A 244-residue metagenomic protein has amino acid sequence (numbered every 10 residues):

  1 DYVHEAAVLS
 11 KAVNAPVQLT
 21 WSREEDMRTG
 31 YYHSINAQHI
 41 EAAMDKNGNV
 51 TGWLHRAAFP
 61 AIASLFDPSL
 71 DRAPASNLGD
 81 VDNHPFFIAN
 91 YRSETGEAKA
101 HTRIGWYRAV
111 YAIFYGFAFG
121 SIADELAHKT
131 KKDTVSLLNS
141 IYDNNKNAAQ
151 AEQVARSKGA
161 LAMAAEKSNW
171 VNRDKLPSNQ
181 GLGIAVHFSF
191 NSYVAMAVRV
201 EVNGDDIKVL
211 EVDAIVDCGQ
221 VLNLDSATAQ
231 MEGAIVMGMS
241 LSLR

Functional and structural regions predicted by a protein language model:
D1-V13, P68-V81, R108-A151, G159 (+3 more regions): Alpha-helical support elements that line or immediately flank enzyme active sites and cofactor-binding pockets
A7, H39-E41, D124, V171-K175 (+2 more regions): Generic recognition of flexible, low-complexity loop/linker segments
K11-I62, N179-I184, F188-V194: Phosphate/diphosphate-binding loops
I35-S121, L241: Glycine-rich loop/linker segments at domain edges
N49, H128, K132, W170-D174: Intrinsically disordered or highly flexible coil/loop and linker segments, enriched in small and charged/polar residues
E94-E97, E166, W170, C218: Conserved helix-loop functional segments at active or binding sites
A162-A165, V171-L182: Internal maturation/activation junctions in enzymes
